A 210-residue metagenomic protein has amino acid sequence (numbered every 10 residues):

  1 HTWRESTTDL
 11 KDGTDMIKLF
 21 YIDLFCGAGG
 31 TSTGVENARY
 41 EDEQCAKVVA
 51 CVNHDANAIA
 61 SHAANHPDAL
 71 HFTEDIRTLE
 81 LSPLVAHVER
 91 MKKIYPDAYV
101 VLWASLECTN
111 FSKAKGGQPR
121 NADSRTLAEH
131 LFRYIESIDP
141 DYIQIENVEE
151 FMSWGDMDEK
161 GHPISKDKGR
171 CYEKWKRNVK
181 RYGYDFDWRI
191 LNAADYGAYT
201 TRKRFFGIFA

Functional and structural regions predicted by a protein language model:
H1-D42, V52, A58: S-adenosyl-L-methionine
T33-N37, A64, R133-E136: Short, well-ordered alpha-helices that flank and scaffold nucleotide-derived cofactor binding pockets
E36, I59-A63, L70, E173-K180: Class I S-adenosyl-L-methionine
K47-A50, A69-F72, D185-D187: Conserved beta-strand segments of alpha/beta enzyme cores
C51-D55, E146-N147: Conserved acidic E/D residue at the C-terminus of a beta-strand in Rossmann-like folds
N57-A58, L127: Conserved short alpha-helix immediately C-terminal to the canonical SAM/SAH-binding motif I of Rossmann-like
A60-M91: S-adenosyl-L-methionine
S82-Y99, L106-A210: Class I S-adenosyl-L-methionine
